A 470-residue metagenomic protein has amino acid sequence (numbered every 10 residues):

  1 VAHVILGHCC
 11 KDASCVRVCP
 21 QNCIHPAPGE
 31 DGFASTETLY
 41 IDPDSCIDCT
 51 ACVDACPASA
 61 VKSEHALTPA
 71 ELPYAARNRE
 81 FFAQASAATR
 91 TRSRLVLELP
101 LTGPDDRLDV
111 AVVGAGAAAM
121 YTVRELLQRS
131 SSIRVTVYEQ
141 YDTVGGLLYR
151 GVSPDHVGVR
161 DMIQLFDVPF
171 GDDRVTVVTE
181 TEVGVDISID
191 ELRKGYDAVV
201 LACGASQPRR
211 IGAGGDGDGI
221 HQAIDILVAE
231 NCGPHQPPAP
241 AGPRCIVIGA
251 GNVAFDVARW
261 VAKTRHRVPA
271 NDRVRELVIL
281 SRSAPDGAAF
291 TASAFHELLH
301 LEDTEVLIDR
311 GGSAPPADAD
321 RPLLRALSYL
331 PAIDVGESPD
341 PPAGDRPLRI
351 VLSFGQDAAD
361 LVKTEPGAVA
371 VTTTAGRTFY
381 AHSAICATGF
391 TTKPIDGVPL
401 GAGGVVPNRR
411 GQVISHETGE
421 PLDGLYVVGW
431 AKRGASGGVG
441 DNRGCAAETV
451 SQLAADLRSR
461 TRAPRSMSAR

Functional and structural regions predicted by a protein language model:
G7, V53-V110, Y121: Flanking helices and flexible, charged tails adjoining ferredoxin-like Fe-S electron-transfer domains in multi-subunit
S14-A34, T38, A51-P69: Iron-sulfur cluster-binding cysteine motifs and their immediate structural context in ferredoxin-like electron-transfer
V16, F33, D218-Q236, T364-G367 (+1 more regions): FAD-site-proximal beta/loop scaffold in flavoenzymes
Y74-G103, P208-N271, A402-T418: Glycine-rich dinucleotide-binding loop and its adjacent helix/turn
L108-S132, A254-V261: N-terminal Rossmann-like FAD-binding beta1-loop-alpha1 element of flavoenzymes
R134-V137, V144, V159-M162, F255 (+4 more regions): Dinucleotide-binding/catalytic capping subdomain of oxidoreductase cores
E182-V199, G355-T378: Conserved beta-strand-loop-beta-strand element in the redox core of flavoprotein oxidoreductases
L422-R460: A conserved FAD-binding loop/helix module that cradles the flavin
